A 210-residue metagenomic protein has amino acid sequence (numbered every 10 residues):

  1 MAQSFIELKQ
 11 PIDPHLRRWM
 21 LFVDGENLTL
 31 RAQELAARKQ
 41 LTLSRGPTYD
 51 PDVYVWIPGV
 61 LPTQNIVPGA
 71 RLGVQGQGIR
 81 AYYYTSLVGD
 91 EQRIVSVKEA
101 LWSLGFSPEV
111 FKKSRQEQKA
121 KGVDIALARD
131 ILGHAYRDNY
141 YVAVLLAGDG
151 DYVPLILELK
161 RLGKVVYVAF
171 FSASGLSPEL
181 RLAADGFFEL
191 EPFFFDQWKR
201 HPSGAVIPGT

Functional and structural regions predicted by a protein language model:
M1-K119, V123-I125, V165: Domain-level signal for Mg2+-assisted phosphodiester chemistry and nucleotide/NA-binding surfaces in nucleic-acid
P14, Q92-T210: Nuclease catalytic cores that cleave nucleic-acid phosphodiester bonds, predominantly acidic two-metal-ion
